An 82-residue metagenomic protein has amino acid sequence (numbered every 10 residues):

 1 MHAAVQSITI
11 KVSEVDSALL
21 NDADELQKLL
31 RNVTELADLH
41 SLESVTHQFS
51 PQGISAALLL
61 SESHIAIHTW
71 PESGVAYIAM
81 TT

Functional and structural regions predicted by a protein language model:
M1-T82: Polybasic/polar functional segments that serve as interface/processing modules
